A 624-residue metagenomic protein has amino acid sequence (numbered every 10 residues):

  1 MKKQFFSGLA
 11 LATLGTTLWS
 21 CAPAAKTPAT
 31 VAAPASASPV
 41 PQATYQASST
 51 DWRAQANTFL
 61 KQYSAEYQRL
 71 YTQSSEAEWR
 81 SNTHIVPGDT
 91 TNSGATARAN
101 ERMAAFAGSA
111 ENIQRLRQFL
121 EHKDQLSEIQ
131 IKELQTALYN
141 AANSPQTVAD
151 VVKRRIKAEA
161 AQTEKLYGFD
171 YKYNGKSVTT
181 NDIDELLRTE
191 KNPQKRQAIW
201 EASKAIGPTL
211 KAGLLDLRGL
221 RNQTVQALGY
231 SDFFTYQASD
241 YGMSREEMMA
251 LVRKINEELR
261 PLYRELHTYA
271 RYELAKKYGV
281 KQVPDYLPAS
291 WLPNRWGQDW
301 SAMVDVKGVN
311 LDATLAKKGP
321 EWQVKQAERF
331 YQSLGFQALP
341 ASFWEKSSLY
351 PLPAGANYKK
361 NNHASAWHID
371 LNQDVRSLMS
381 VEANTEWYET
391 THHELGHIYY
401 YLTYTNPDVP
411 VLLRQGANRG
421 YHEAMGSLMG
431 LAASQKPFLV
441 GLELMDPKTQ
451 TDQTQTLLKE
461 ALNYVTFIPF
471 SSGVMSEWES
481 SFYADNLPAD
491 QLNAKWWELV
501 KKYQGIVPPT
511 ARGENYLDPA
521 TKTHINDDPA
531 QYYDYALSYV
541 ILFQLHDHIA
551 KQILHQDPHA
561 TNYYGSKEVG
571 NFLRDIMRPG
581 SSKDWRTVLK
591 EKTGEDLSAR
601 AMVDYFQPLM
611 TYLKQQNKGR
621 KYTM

Functional and structural regions predicted by a protein language model:
M1-G8: Bacterial N-terminal signal peptides that target proteins for export
T17-S20: C-terminal motif of bacterial Sec signal peptides marking the signal peptidase cleavage site
P23-A25, A29-L215, T523, A530-Y533 (+4 more regions): N-terminal helix-rich structural modules
A29-A56, N82, P87-T91, T136 (+11 more regions): C-terminal, non-catalytic "cap/extension" segments appended to globular domains
K176-N181, E185, T189, D216-L378 (+3 more regions): Active-site-proximal, well-structured secondary-structure segments within enzyme catalytic domains
F234-T235, Y401-A424: Post-HEXXH active-site segment of zinc metalloproteases
V252-L262, Q415-Q453: Post-HExxH zinc-binding segment in Zn-dependent metallohydrolases
E382-T405, E423-S427, W478: Active-site recognition of the HExxH zinc-binding catalytic motif
